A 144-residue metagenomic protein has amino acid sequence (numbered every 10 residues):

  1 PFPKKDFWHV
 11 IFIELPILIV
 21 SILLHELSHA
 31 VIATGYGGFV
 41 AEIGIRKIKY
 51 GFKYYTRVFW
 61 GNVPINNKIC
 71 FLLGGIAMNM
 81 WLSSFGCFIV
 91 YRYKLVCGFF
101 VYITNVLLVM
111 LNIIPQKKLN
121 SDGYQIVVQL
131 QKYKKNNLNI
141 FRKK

Functional and structural regions predicted by a protein language model:
P1, V58-N136: Metalloprotease/metallohydrolase-associated module, dominated by Zn2+-dependent proteases
K4-K5, Y50: N-proximal short alpha-helices
K5-L23, G98-L108: Membrane-embedded alpha-helical segments that form the functional core of polytopic membrane enzymes, especially those
I13-P64: Small-residue-rich helix-interface/hinge motifs
T34-T56, K117-K144: Membrane-proximal soluble regions of multi-pass membrane proteins
